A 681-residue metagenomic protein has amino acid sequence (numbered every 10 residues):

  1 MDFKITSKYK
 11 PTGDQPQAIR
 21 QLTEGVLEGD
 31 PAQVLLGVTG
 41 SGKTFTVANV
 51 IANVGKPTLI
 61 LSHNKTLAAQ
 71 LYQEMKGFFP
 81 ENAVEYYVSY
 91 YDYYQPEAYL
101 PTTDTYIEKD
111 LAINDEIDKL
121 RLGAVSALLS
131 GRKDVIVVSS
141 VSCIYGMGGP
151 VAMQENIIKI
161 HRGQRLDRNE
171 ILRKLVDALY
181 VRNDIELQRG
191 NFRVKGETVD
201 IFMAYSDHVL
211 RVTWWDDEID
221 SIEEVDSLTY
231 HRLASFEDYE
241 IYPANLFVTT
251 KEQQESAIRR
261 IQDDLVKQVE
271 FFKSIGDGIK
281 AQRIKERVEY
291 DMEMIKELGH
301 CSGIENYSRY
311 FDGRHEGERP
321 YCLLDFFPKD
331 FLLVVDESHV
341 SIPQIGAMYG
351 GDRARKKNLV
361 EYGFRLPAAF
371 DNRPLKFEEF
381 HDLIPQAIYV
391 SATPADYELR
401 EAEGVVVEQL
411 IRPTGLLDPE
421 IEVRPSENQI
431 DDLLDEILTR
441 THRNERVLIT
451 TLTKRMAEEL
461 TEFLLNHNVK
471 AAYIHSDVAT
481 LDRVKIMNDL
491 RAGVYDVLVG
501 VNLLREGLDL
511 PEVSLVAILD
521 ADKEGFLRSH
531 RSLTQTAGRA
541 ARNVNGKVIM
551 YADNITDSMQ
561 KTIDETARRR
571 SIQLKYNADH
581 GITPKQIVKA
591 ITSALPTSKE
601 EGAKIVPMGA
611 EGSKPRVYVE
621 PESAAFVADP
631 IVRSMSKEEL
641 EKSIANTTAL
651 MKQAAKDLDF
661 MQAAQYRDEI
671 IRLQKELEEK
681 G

Functional and structural regions predicted by a protein language model:
M1-L36: Conserved pre-motif I regulatory segment
E28-V34, K56-P57, K133-V135, E445-R446: Pre-Walker A (Motif I) flank of P-loop NTPase domains
E28-V50: Walker A/P-loop
V34, Y87-D432, E436-H442, T461 (+3 more regions): N-terminal cationic and glycine-rich segments that engage phosphates or anionic surfaces
P57-A69, Y86, K280, R440-E462: Conserved strand-helix element at the start of the C-terminal RecA-like helicase core
P80-S89, G303, R446-L448, L460-D482: Conserved RecA-like helicase motor-core motifs
V151, T453-H475, R672, E676: Conserved helicase motor "Helicase C" RecA-like lobe of SF1/SF2 P-loop NTPases
V478-G500: Conserved helicase ATPase core of P-loop NTP-dependent helicases/translocases
